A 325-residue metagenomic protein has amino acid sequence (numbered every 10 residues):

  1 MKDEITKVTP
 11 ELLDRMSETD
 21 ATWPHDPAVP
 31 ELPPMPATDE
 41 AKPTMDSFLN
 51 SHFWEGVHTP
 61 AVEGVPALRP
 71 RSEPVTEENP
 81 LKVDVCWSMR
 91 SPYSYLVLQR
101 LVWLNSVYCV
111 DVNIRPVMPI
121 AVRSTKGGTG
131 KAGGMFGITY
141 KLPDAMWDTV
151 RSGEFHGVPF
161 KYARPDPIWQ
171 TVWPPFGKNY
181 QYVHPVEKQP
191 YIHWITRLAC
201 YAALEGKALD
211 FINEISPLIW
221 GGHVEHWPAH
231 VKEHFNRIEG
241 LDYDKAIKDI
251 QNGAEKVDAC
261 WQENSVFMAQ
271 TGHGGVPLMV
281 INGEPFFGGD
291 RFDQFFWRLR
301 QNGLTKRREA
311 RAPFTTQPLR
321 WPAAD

Functional and structural regions predicted by a protein language model:
M1-L13: N-terminal acidic, proline/glycine-rich, low-complexity intrinsically disordered segments
P10-R15, A28, K131-F136, D244-K248 (+2 more regions): Polar/charged alpha-helical tracts
M16-E73: N-terminal regions that are enriched for targeting/export leaders and immediately downstream pro/stem segments
D20, P36, S47-E55, N79-V83 (+5 more regions): C-terminal cap of thioredoxin/glutaredoxin-like
E63-L68, N113, H230-V231, G240-D242: Short acidic/polar alpha-helix capping motifs at helix-coil junctions
P70-V75, N113-V122, R237: Short, composition-biased local secondary-structure segments
V75, V85-Y93, G137, K141 (+2 more regions): Conserved aromatic-histidine-acidic binding/catalytic patches
V97-I219, E309-A324: Structural alpha/beta surface segment adjacent to cysteine/selenocysteine redox centers across thiol/disulfide enzymes
